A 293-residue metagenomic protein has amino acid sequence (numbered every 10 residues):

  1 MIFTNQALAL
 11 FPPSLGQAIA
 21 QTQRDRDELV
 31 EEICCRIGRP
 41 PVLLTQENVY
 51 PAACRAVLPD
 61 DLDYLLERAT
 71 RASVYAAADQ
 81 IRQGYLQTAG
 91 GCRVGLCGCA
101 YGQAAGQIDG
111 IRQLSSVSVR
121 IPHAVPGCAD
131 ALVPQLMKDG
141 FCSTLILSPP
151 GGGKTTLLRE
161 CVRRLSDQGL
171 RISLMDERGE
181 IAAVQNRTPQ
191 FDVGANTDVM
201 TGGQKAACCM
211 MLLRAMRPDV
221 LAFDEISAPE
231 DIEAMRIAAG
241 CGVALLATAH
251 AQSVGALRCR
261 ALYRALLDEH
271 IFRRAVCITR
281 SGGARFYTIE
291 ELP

Functional and structural regions predicted by a protein language model:
M1-G90: N-terminal accessory targeting/assembly segments
V74-F141: P-loop NTP-binding catalytic core
Y101-R112, R273-P293: Conserved P-loop NTPase
I146: Hydrophobic anchor at the beta1->P-loop junction of P-loop NTPases
K154: Conserved lysine of the Walker
L157, C161: Hydrophobic positions on the alpha1 helix immediately C-terminal to the Walker A/P-loop
L165-M210: P-loop NTPase switch/communication element
M216-P218, A222-A275, R280: Conserved P-loop NTPase nucleotide-binding/switch module
